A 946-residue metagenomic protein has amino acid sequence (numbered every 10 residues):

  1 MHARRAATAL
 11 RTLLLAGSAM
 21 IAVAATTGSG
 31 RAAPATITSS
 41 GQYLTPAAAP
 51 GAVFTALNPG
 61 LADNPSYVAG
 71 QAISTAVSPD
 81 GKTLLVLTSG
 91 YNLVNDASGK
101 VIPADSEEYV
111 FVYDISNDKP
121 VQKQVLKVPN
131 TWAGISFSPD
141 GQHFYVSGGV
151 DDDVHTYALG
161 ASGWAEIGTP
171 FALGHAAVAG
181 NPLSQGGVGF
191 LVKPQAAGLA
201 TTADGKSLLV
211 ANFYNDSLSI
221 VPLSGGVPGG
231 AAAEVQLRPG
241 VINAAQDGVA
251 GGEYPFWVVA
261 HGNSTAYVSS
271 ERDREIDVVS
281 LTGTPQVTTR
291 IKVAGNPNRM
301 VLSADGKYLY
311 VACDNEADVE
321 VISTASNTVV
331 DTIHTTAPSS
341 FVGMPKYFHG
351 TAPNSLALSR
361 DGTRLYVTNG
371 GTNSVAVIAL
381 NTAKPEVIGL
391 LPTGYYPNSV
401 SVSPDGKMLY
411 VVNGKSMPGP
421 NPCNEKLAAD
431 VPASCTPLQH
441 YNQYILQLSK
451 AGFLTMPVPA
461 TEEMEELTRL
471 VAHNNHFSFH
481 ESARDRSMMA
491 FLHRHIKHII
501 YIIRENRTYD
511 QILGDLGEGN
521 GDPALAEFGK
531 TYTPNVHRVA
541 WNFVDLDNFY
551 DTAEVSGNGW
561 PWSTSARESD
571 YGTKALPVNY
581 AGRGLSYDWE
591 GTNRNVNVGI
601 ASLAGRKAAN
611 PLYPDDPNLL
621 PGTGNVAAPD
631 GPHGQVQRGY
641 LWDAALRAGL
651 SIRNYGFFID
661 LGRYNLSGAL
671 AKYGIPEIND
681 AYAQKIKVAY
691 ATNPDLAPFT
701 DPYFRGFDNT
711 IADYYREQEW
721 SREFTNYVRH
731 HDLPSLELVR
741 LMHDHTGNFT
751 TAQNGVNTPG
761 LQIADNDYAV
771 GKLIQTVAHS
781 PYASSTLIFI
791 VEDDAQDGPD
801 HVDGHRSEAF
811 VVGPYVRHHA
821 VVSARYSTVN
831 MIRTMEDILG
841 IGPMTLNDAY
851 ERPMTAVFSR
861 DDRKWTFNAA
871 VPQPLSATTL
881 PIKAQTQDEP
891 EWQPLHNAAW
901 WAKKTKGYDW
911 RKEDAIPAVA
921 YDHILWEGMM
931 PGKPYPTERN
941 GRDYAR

Functional and structural regions predicted by a protein language model:
H2-L14: Bacterial N-terminal signal peptides that target proteins for export
R11-A24: Bacterial N-terminal signal peptides
A22, N243, N597-A601: Residues marking helix boundaries in flexible regions
A25-R484: Predominantly soluble domains enriched in secretory-pathway, periplasmic, or organellar proteins
E465-R946: N-terminal pro-sequences and low-complexity stem/linker regions of secreted or lumenal proteins
